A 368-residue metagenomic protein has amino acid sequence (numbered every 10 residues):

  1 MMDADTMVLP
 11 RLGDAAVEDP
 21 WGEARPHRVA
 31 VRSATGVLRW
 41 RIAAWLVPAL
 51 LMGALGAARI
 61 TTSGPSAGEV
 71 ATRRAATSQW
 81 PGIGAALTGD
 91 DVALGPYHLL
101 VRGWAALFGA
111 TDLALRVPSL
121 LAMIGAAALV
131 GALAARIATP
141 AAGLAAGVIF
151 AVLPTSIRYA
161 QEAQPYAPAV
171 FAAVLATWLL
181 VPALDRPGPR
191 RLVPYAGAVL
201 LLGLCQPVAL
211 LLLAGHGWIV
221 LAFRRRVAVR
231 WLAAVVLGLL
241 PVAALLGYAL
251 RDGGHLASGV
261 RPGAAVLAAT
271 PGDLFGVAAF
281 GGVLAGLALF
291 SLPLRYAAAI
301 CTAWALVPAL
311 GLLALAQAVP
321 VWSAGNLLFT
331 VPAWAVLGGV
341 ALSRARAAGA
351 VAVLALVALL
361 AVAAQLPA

Functional and structural regions predicted by a protein language model:
M1-R32: Acidic/Ser-Thr/Pro-Gly-rich, low-complexity N-terminal segments of Actinobacterial cell-envelope proteins
D3-A4, V17-W21, W40-A368: Membrane-proximal helix-loop-helix interfaces that form the catalytic/acceptor-binding platform of multi-pass membrane
A30-G36, S258-V260: Transmembrane alpha-helical segments of polytopic membrane transport and secretion proteins
